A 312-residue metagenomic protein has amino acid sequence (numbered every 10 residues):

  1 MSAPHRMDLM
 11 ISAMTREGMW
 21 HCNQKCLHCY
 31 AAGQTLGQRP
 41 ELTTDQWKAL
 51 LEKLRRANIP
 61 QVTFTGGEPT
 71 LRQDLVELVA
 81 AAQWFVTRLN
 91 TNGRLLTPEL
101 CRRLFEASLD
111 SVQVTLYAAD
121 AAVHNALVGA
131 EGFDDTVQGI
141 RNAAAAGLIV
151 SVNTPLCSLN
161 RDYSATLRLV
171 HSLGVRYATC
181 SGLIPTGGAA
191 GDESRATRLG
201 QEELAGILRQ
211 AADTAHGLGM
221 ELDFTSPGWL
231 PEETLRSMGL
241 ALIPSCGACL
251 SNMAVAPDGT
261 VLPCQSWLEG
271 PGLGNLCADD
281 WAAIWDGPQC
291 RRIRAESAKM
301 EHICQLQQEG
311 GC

Functional and structural regions predicted by a protein language model:
M1-H5, A32, I243, D258-C312: Flexible mid-to-C-terminal extensions adjoining Fe-S/redox cofactors in radical SAM and related proteins
M1-S111: Conserved alpha-helical substructure of the radical SAM core
T15, M19-C22, G239, P257 (+1 more regions): Residue-level signal for mature regions of secreted extracellular proteins and peptides
P69, L96, L156-C157, L183 (+1 more regions): Hydrophobic pocket-lining residues within nucleotide cofactor-binding pockets
E106, D110, T115-Y117, A122-G247 (+3 more regions): Radical SAM enzyme [4Fe-4S]-AdoMet core and its adjacent flexible, acidic and glycine-rich loops/tails across
